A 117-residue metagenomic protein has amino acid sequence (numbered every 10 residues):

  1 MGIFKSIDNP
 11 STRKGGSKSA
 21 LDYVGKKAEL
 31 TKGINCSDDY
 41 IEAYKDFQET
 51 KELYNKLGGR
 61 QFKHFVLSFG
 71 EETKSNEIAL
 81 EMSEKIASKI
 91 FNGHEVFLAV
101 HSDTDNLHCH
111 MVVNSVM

Functional and structural regions predicted by a protein language model:
M1-M117: N-terminal nicking endonuclease/strand-transfer module with a His-rich metal-binding environment and a catalytic Tyr
